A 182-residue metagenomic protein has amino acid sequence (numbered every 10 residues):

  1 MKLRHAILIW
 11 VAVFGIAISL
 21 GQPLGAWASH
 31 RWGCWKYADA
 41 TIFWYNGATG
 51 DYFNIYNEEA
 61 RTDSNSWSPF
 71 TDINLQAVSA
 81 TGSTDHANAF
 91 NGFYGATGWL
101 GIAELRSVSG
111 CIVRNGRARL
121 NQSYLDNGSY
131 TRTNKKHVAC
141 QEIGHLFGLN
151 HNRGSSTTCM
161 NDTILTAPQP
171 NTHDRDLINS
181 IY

Functional and structural regions predicted by a protein language model:
M1-W10: Bacterial N-terminal signal peptides that target proteins for export
W10-G21: Bacterial N-terminal signal peptides
G21-Y182: Zinc-dependent metalloendopeptidases
